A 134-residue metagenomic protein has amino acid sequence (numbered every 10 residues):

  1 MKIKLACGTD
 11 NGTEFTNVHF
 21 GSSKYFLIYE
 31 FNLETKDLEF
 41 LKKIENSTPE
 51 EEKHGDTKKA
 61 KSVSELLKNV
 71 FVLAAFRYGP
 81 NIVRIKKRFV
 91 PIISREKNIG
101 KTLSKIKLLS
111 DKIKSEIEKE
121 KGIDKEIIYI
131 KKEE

Functional and structural regions predicted by a protein language model:
M1-K58, N69, S94-E134: Non-catalytic interface/targeting segments
V63-R95: Mid-chain, well-packed structural core segment of small domains
